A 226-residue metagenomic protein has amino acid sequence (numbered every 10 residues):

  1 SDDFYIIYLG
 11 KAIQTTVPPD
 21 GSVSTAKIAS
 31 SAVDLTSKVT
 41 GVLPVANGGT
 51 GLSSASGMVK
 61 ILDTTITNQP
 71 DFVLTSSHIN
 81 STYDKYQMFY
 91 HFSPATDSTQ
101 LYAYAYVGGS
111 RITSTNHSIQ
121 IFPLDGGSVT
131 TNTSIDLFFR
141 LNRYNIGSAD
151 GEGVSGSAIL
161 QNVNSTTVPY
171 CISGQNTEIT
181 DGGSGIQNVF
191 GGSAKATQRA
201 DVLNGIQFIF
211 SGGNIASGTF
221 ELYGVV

Functional and structural regions predicted by a protein language model:
S1-K11, L52-V226: Surface-exposed molecular-recognition determinants
Y5-T65: Fibrous stalk/shaft segments of extracellular and virion attachment machinery
